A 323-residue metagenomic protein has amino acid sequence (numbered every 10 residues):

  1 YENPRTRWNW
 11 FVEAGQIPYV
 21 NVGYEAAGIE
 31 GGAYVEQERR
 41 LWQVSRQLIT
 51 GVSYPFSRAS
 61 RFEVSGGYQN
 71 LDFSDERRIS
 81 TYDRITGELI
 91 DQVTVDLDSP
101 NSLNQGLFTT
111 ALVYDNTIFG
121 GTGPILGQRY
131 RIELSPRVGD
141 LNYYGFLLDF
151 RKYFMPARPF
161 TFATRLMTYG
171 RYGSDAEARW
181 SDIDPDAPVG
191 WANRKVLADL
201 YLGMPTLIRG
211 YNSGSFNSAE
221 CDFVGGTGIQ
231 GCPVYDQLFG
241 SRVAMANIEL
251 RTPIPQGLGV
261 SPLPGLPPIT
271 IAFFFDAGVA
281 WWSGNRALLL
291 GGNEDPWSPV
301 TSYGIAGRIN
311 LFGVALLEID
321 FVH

Functional and structural regions predicted by a protein language model:
Y1-T6, W10-E13, L48-Y54, F108-N116 (+4 more regions): Feature captures outer-membrane beta-barrel proteins of Gram-negative bacteria and organelles
P4-A14, Y34-R78, V93-L97: Transmembrane beta-barrel wall of Gram-negative outer-membrane proteins
R5-F11, Y19-N21, A59-F62, I118-T122 (+3 more regions): Repeated loop/turn-to-beta-strand initiation elements of outer-membrane beta-barrel proteins
Q16-P18, V44-L48, Y68-S74, G106 (+4 more regions): Transmembrane beta-barrel architecture of outer-membrane proteins
E25-A27, Y34-L41, G51, I79-A277 (+1 more regions): C-terminal outer-membrane beta-barrel translocator/porin domains of Gram-negative envelope proteins and their
G32-E36, L290-G292, T301, E318-V322: Short beta-alpha connecting loops at secondary-structure transitions that line or flank enzyme active sites
A272-F274, G313-V322: Conserved active-site loop/cleft motifs that coordinate metal ions or position small ligands
R286-I305, L311: A short alpha/beta connector and helix-capping loop motif
